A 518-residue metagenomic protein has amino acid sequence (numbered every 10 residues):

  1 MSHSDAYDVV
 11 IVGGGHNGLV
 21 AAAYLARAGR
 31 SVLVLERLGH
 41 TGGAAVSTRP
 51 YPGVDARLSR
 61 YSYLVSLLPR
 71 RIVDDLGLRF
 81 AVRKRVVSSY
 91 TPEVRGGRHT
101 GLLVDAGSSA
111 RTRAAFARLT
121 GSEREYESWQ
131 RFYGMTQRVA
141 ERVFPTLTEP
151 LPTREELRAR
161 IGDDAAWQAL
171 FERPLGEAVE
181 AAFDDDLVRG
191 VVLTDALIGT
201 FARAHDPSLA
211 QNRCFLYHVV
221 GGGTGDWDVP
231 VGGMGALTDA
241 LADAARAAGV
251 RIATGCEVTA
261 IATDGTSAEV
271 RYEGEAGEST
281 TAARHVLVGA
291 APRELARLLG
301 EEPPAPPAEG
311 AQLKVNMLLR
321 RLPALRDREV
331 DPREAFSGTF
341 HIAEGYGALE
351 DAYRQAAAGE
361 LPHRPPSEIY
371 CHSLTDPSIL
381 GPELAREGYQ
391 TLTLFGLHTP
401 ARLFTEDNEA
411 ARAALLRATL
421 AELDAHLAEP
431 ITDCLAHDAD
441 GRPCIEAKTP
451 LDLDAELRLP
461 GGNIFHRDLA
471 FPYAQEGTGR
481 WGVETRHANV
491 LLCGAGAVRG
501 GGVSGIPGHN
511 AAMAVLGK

Functional and structural regions predicted by a protein language model:
H3-V143, E309: N-terminal glycine-rich phosphate/pyrophosphate-binding loop and immediately adjacent elements
R98-P207: Rossmann-like flavin
T153-A166, R203-A240: Helix-loop-beta segment of a Rossmann-like dinucleotide-binding subdomain
D185, R189-H205, P362-Y370, E429-V498: A glycine-rich dinucleotide-binding beta-alpha-beta segment and adjacent secondary-structure elements that constitute
H218-E269, G274: Helical element adjacent to the flavin cofactor pocket in flavoenzyme catalytic cores
P230, C256-L384: Mid-domain catalytic core of redox enzymes that form a hydrophobic substrate pocket/lid adjacent to a catalytic redox
E368-R467: FAD-dependent oxidoreductase catalytic-site/capping-region signature
A495-L516: A conserved FAD-binding loop/helix module that cradles the flavin
